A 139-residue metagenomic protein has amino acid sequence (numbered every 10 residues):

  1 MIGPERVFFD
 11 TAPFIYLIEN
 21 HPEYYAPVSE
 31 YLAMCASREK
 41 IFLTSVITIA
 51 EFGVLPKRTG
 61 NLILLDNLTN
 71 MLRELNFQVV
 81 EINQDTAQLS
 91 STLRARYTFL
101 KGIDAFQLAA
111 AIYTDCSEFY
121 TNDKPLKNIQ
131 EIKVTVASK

Functional and structural regions predicted by a protein language model:
M1-T44, K57-D66, K124, K139: Short, well-structured N-terminal submotif of metal-dependent ribonuclease cores
I2, F77-Y120: Active-site neighborhoods of divalent-metal-dependent phosphate/nucleic-acid chemistry enzymes
T11, V46, D104-L108: Conserved glycosyltransferase catalytic-site signature
F14, I49, A87, L126-K127: A generic structural signal for short hydrophobic patches within well-formed alpha-helices
S37-E39, E74-L75, R96: Structured helix-beta-strand junction loops
V79-I82, V134-K139: Short acidic-hydrophobic, aromatic-tinged amphipathic segments that line or gate anion-handling sites
K124-I132: Short loop/helix-cap segments at secondary-structure boundaries that form the rim of catalytic
